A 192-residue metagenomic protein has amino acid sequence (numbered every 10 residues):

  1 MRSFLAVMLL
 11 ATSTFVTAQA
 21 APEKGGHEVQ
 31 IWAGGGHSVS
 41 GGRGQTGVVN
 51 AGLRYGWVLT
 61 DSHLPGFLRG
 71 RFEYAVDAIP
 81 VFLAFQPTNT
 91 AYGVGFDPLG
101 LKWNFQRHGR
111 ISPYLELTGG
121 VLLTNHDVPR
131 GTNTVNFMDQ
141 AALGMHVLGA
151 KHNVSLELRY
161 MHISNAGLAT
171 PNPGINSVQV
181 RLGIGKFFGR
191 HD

Functional and structural regions predicted by a protein language model:
S3-T14: Bacterial N-terminal signal peptides
V16-T60, N172, S177-D192: Short glycine/proline- and aromatic-enriched beta-strand/turn motifs that initiate or cap beta-hairpins
Q19-G26, T60-F72, Q106-S112, L148-V154 (+1 more regions): Short loop/turn motifs that connect adjacent beta-strands in outer-membrane beta-barrel proteins
G25-H27, Q45-A51, T90-D97, I111 (+2 more regions): Residues that define the transmembrane beta-barrel architecture of outer-membrane proteins
H27-H37, Y74-F82, L115-V121, L156-H162: Transmembrane beta-barrel strands of outer-membrane/channel proteins
I31-G35, A51-W57, P98-F105, L117-V121 (+3 more regions): Residues on the lipid-exposed face of transmembrane beta-strands in outer-membrane beta-barrel proteins
V39-G41, Q86-T88, N125-G131, A166-N172: Extracellular loop and loop/strand-boundary signature of outer-membrane beta-barrel proteins
A51-N125: Gram-negative (and chloroplast) outer-membrane scaffold detector with strong preference for beta-barrel transmembrane
